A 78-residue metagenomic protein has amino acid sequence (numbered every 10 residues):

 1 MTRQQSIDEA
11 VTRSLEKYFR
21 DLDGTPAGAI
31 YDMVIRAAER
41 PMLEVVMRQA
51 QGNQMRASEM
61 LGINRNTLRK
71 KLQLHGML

Functional and structural regions predicted by a protein language model:
T2-S6, R13-S14, R20-L78: Bacterial C-terminal helix-turn-helix
